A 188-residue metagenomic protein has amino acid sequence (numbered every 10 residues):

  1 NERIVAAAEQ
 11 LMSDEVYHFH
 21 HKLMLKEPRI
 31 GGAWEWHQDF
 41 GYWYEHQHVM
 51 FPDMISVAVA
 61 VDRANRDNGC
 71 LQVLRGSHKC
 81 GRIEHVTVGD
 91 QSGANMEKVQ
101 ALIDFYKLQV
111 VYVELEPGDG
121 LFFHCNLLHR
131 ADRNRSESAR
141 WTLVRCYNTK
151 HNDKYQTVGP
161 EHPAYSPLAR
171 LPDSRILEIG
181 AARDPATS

Functional and structural regions predicted by a protein language model:
N1-L23, Y44-I55: Signature of the catalytic double-stranded beta-helix
I4, P28-G31, A64-R66, K79 (+2 more regions): Short, charged/polar surface micro-motifs in flexible loops or helix N-caps
K22, E27, Q38-F40, V59-R63 (+1 more regions): Short, structured patches in soluble enzyme cores that scaffold and shape functional sites
K26-P28, L74-G81, R140, C146-D153: Short edge-strand/loop segments of extracellular domains
I30-Q38, E45-Q47, D67-V73, R82-V86 (+1 more regions): A short secondary-structure junction signal
H37, Y44-R66, M96, E114-P117 (+2 more regions): Short, conserved beta-strand element in jelly-roll/cupin
A64-L128: Double-stranded beta-helix
V88, P117-F122, N126-S188: Non-heme Fe(II)/2-oxoglutarate
